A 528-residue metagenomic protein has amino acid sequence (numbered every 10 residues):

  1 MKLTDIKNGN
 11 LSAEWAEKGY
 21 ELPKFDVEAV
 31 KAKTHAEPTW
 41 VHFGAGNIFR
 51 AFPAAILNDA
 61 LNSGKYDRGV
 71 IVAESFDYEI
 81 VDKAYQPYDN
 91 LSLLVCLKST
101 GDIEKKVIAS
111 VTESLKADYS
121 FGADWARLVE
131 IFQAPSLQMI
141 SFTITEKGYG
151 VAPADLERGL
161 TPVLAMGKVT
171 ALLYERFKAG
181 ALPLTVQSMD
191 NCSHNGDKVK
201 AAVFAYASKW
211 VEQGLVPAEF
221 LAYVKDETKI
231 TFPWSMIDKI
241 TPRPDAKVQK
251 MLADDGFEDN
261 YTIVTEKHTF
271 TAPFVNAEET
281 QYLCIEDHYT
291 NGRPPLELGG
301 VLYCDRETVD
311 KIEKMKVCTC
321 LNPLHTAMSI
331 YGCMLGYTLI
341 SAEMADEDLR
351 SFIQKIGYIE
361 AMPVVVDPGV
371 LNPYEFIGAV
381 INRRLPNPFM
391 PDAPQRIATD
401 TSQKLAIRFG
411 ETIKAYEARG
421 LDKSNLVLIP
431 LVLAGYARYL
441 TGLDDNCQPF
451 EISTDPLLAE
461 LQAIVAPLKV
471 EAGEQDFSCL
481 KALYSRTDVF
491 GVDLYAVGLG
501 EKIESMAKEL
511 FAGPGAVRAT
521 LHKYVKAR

Functional and structural regions predicted by a protein language model:
M1-F43, N47-R528: Substrate/ligand-engaging "lid" and interaction regions
